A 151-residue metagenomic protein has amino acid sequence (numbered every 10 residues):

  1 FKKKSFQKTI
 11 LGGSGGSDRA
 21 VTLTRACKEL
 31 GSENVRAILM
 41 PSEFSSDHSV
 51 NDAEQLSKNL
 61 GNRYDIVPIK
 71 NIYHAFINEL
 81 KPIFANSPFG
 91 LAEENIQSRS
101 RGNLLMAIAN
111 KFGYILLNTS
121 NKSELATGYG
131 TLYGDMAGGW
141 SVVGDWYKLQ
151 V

Functional and structural regions predicted by a protein language model:
F1-I10, L104-I108: Phosphate/ATP-binding catalytic cores across multiple sugar-kinase/actin-like superfamilies, primarily ASKHA
K4, L11-S14, T24-A26, I38-P41 (+3 more regions): Generic beta-strand/beta-sheet core signal
Q7-G13, S17-E54: ATP-dependent adenylation/pyrophosphate-handling site
T22, S49, F76, A126-Y129: Short glycine-/acidic-enriched loop or helix-start segments at secondary-structure transitions that form or flank
L30-G31, L60, I83-V151: Active-site adenylate/phosphate-handling loop in enzymes that bind or generate adenylated species
N34-V35, L39, D47-A92, S98: A conserved beta-strand->alpha-helix junction
